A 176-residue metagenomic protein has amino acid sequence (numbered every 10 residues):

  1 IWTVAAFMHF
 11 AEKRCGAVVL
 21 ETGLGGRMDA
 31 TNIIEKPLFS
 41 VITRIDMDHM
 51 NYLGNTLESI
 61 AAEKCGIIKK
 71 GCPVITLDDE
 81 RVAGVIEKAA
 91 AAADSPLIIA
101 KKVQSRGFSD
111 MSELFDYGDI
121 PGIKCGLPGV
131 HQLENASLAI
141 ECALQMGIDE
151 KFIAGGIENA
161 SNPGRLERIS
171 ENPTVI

Functional and structural regions predicted by a protein language model:
A5-Y52, A83-G122: Extended acidic/charged loop-beta regions that coordinate divalent cations and stabilize anionic phosphate/carboxylate
A17-L20, M28-V41, I45-D46, D119-I176: Nucleotide phosphate-binding/pyrophosphate-handling subdomain across enzymes that bind or process nucleotide phosphates
F39-R44, I68-T76: Conserved beta-strand/loop subsegment of P-loop NTPase cores
G54-A62: Nucleotide-sugar donor phosphate/pyrophosphate-binding loop at the beta->alpha transition of glycosyltransferases
A61-K69: Membrane-proximal helix-turn-helix segments that form the acceptor-binding/catalytic region of lipid-linked
V74-D78, A89-D110, C125-V130, F152-A160 (+1 more regions): Beta-strand->loop->alpha-helix junctions that form or flank phosphate-binding loops in nucleotide-handling enzymes
